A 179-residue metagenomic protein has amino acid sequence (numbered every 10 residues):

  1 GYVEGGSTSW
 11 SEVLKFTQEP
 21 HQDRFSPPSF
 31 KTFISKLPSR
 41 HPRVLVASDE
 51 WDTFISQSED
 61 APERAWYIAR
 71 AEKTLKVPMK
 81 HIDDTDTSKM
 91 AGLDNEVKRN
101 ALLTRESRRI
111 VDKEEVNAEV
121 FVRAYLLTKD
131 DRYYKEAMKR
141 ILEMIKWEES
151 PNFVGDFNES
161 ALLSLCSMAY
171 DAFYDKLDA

Functional and structural regions predicted by a protein language model:
V3-R24: Extracellular fibronectin type III
E12, R40, L162: Residues that flank catalytic or metal-binding motifs in active/ligand-binding sites
T17-R40, V44: Low-complexity, Pro/Ser/Thr- and charge-rich linker/hinge segments at domain boundaries
L37-Q57: Mature N-terminal segment immediately following signal peptide/propeptide cleavage in secreted/periplasmic
W51-L127: N-terminal carbohydrate-binding/catalytic regions of secreted carbohydrate-active enzymes
Y67, R99-A179: Aromatic-lined, polymer-binding surfaces characteristic of secreted/periplasmic polysaccharide-degrading enzymes
